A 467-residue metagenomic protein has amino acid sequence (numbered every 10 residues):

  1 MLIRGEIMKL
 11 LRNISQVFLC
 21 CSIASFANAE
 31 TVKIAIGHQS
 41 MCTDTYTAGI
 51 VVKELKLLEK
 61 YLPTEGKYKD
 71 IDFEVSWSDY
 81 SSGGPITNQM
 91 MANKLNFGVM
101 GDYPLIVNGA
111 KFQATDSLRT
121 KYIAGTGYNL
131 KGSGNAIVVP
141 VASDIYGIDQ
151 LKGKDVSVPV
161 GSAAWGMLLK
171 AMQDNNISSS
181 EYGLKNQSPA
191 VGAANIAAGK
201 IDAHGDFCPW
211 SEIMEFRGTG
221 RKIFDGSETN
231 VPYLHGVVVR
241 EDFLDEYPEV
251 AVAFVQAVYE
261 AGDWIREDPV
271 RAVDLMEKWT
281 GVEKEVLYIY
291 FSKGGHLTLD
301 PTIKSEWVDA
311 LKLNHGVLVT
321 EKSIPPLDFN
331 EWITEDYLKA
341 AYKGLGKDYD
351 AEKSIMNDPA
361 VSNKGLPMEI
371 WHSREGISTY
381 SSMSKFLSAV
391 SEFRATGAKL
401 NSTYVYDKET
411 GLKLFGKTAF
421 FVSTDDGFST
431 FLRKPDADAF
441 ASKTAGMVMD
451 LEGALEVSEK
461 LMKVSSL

Functional and structural regions predicted by a protein language model:
I3-V17: Bacterial N-terminal signal peptides that target proteins for export
E6-I7, S25-A29: Sec/Tat signal peptide C-region and signal peptidase I cleavage site
E30-S178, G183-K185, D202, V231: Short, glycine-/small- and polar/acidic-enriched structural segments that line small-molecule recognition paths
T43, D245-I324: Secondary-structure end/capping motifs
V52, G134-I145, Y233-E249, V422-T424: A bilobed periplasmic-binding-protein/Venus flytrap-type ligand-binding module shared by bacterial periplasmic
Q113, E181-K185, P189-K278, S384 (+1 more regions): Pocket-lining segment of extracytoplasmic ligand-binding domains
G236, G346-T379, M383-L467: Intrinsically disordered, low-complexity linkers and terminal regions that flank or interleave Cys/His-based
L318-M356: Conserved C-terminal helix/tail region of periplasmic/extracytoplasmic solute-binding proteins
